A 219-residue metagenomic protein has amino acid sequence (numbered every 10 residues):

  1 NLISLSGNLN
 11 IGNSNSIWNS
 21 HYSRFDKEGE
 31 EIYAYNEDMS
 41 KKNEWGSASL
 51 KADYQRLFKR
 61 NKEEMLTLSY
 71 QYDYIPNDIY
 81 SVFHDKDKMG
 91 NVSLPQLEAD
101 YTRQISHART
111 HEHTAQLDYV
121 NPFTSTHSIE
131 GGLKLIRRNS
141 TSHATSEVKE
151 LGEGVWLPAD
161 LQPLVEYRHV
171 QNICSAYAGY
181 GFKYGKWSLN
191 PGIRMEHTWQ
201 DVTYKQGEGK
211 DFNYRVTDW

Functional and structural regions predicted by a protein language model:
N1-W219: Primarily recognizes Gram-negative and organellar outer-membrane beta-barrels
